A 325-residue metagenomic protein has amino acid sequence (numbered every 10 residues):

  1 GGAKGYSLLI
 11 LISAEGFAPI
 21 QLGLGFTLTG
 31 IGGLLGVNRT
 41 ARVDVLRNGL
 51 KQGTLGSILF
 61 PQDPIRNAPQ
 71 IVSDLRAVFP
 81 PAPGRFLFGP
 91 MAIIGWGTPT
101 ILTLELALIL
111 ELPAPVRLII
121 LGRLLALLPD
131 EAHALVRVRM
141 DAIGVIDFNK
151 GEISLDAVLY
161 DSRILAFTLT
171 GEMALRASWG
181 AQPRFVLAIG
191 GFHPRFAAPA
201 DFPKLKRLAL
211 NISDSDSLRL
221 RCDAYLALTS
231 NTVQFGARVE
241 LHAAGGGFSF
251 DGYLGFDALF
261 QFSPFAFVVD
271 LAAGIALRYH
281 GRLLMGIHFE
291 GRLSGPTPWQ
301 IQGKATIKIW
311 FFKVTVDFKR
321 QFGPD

Functional and structural regions predicted by a protein language model:
G1-D325: Extended assembly/interaction regions that build large supramolecular complexes
